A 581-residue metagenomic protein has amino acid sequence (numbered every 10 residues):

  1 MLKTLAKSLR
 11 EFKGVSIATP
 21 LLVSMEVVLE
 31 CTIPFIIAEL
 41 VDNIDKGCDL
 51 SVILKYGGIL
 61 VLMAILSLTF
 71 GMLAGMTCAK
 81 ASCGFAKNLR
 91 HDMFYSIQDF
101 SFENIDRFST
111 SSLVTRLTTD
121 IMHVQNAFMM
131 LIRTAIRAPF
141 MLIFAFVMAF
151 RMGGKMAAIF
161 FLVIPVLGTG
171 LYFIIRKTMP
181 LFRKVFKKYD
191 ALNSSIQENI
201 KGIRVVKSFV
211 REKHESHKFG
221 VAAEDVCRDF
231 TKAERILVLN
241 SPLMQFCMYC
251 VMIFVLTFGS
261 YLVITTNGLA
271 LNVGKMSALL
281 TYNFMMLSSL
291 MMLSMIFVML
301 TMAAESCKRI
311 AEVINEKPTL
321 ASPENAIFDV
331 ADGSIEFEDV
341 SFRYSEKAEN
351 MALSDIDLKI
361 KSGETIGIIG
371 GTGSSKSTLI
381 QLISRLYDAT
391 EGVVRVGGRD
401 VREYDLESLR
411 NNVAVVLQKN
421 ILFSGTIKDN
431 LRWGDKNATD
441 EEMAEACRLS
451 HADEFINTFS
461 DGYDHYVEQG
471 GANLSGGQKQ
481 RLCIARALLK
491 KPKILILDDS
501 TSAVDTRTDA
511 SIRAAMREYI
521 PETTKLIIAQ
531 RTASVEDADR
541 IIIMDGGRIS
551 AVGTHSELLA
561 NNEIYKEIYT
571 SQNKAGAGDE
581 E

Functional and structural regions predicted by a protein language model:
R10, S16-L73, T77, F150-K155 (+1 more regions): Transmembrane helix-loop-helix hairpins at lipid-water interfaces of multipass membrane proteins, especially the type-1
E11, V15-V28, T69, M129-V185 (+1 more regions): Transmembrane helices of ABC transporter permease
E11-G14, D99-E103, T119-F128, I132 (+7 more regions): An intracellular "coupling" helix at the cytosolic face of ABC transporter transmembrane type-1 domains
G14-S16, M63-S82, R133-F140, F161-K187 (+4 more regions): Alpha-helical transmembrane segments of multi-pass membrane proteins
L21-L22, L29-D42, M63-T110, V114 (+10 more regions): Juxtamembrane helix-loop junctions of ABC transporter transmembrane domains
K46, C83, H91-T115, T119-I121 (+6 more regions): Short intracellular "coupling" helices and adjacent cytoplasmic loop segments at the cytosolic face of multi-pass
K46-V52, G58, M148-L162, K232-R309 (+1 more regions): Helix-loop-helix
D329-E581: ABC-type nucleotide-binding domain
